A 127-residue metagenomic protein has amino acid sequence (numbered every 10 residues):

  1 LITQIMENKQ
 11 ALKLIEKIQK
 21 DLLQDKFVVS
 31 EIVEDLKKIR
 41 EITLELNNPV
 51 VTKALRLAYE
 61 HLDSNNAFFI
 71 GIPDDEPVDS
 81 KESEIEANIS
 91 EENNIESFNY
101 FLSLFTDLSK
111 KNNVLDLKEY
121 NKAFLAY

Functional and structural regions predicted by a protein language model:
L1-I5: Short, Lys/Arg-enriched N-terminal segments with co-localized hydrophobic residues within the first ~10-30 amino acids
M6-L44, P49-Y127: C-terminal-biased regions
